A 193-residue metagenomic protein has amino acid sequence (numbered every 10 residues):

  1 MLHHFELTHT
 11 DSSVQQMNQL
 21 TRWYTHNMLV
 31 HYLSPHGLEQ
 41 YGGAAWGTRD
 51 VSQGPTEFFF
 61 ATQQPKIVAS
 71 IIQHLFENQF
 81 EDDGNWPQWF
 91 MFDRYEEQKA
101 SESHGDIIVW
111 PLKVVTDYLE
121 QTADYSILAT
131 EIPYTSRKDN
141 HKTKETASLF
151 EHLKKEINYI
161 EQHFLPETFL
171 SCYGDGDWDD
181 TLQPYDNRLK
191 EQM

Functional and structural regions predicted by a protein language model:
M1-A44, S136-F150, K154-I157: Acidic/polar, glycine-enriched structural segments that form the non-catalytic walls/loops of the carbohydrate-binding
M1-L2, T8-Q19, F59, P65 (+3 more regions): Intrinsic structural disorder
T21-P35, A45, N78-M91, T168-D186: Active-site-adjacent bridging/hinge elements
G37-V51, E96-G105, P184-M193: Solvent-exposed loop and edge beta-strand segments that line ligand/cofactor-binding and catalytic clefts
D50-V51, P55-V68, I72-F169: Aromatic-rich carbohydrate-recognition surfaces in CAZymes
E145-L153, D175-Q192: Hydrophobic, small-residue-rich alpha-helical packing segments that form membrane-like cores
